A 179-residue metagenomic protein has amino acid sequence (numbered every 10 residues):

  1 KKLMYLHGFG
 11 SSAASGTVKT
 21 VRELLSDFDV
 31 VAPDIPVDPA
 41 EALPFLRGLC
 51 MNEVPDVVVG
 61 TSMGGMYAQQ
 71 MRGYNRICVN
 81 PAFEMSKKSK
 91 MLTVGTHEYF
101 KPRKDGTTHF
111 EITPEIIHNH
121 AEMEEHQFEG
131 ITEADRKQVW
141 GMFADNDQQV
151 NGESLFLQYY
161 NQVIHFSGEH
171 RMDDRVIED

Functional and structural regions predicted by a protein language model:
K1, D27, E53-P55, G73 (+1 more regions): A general structural motif
K1-E53, H170: Active-site catalytic motif of lipid deacylating hydrolases and related acyltransferases
Y5-F9, V59, M142: Short hydrophobic segments within beta-strands
A14, V18-R22, A68, G152-F156: Short, highly selective alpha-helical patches that border small-molecule cofactor pockets in redox/cofactor-processing
D56-V59, N75-I77: Residue in the alpha/beta-hydrolase core beta-strand immediately N-terminal to the catalytic nucleophile
V59-Q69: Gly/Ala-rich beta-loop-alpha elbow adjacent to hydrolase catalytic centers
Q69-N75: Glycosyltransferases and closely related glycan-assembly transferases that use nucleotide-activated donors
N75-D179: The alpha/beta-hydrolase serine catalytic core
